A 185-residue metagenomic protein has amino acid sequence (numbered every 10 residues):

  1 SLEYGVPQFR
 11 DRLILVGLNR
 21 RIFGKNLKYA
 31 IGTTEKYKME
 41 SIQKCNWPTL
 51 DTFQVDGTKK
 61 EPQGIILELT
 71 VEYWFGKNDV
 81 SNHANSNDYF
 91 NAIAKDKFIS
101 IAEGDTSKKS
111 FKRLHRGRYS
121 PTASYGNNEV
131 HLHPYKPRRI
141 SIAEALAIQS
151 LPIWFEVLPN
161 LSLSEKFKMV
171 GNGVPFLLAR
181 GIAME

Functional and structural regions predicted by a protein language model:
S1-K109: Class I S-adenosyl-L-methionine
E61-E185: C-terminal target-recognition/interaction regions appended to catalytic cores
